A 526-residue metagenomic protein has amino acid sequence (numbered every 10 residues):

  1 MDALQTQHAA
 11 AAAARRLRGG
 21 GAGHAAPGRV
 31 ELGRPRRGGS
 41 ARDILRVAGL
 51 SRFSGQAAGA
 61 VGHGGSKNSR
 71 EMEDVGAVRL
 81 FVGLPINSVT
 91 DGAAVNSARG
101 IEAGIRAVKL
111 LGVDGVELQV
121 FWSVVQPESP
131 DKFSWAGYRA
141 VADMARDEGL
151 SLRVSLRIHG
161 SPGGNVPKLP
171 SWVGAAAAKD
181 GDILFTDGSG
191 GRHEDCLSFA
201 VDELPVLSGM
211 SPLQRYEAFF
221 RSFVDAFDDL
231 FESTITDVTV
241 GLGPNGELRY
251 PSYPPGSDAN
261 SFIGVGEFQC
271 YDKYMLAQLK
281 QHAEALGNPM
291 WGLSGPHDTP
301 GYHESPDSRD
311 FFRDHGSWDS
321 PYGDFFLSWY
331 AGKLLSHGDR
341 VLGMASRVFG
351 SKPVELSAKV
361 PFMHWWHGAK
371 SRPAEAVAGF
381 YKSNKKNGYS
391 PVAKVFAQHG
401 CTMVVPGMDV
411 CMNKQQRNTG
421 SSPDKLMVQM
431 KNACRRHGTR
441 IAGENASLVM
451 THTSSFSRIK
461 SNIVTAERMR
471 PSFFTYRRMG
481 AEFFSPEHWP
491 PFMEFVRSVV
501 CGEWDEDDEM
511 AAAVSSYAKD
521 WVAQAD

Functional and structural regions predicted by a protein language model:
M1-L50: N-terminal chloroplast transit peptides
D2-Q5, L50-K109, Q119: Boundary/entry segment of secreted carbohydrate-active catalytic domains
L84-V95, Q119-W135, L197-A218, S320-S336 (+4 more regions): The substrate-binding groove and active-site-proximal loops of carbohydrate-active enzymes, especially glycoside
V95-S123, A140-S155, M344-V354, P391-P406 (+3 more regions): Catalytic domains of carbohydrate-active enzymes, especially glycoside hydrolases
N96-G104, K132-A140, M210-S222, K333-M344 (+4 more regions): Well-ordered, non-membrane alpha-helical segments in soluble/globular domains
G100-E194, S198, Q214-E232, T236 (+3 more regions): Aromatic-lined substrate-binding rim segments of carbohydrate-active enzymes
R153, R157-S161, G388-D526: Substrate-binding cleft of secreted/luminal carbohydrate-active enzymes
A178-V395, C401: Polysaccharide-binding and catalytic clefts of secreted carbohydrate-active enzymes
